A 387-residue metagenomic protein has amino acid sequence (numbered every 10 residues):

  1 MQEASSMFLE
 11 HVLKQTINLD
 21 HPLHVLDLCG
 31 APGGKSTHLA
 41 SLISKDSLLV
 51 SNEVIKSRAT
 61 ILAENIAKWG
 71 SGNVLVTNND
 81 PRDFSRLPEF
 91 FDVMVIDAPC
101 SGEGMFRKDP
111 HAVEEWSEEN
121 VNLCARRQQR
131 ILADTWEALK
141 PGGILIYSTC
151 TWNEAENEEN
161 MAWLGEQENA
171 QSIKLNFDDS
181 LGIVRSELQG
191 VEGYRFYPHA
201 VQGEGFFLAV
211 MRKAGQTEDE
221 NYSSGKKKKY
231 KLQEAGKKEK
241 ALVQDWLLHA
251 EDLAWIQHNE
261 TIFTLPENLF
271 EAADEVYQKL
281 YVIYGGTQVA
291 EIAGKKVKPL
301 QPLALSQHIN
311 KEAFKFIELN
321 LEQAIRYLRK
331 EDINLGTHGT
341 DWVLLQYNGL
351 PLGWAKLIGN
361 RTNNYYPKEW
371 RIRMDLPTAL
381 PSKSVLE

Functional and structural regions predicted by a protein language model:
D20-A31: Conserved class I S-adenosyl-L-methionine
L23, D46-N52: Short beta-strand element of Class I
P32-K45: Conserved SAM-binding loop of SAM-dependent methyltransferases across substrates and taxa, primarily the Class I
S44, L139-P141: Helix-to-beta-strand junctions that scaffold the AdoMet/dcAdoMet cofactor pocket in Class I SAM-dependent enzymes
N52-D92, I96: S-adenosyl-L-methionine
S57, D92-D134, C150-N157, D179: Mobile active-site "lid"/loop adjacent to the S-adenosyl-L-methionine
F91, I144-Y147, T151-F263, N268-E271: Class I S-adenosyl-L-methionine
A214-E387: Polybasic, low-complexity RNA-engagement segments
